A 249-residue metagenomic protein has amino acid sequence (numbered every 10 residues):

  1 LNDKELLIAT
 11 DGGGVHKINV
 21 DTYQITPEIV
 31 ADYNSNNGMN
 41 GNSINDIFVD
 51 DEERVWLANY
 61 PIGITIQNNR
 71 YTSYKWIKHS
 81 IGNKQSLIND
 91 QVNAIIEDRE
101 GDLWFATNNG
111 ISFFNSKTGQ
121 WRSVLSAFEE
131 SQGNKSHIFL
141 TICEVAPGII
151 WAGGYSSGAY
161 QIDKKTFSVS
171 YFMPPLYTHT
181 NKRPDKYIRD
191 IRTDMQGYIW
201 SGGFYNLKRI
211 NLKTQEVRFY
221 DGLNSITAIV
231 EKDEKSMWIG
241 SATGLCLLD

Functional and structural regions predicted by a protein language model:
L1-D249: Carboxylate-rich, polar loop motifs that coordinate divalent cations or form catalytic acidic clusters
